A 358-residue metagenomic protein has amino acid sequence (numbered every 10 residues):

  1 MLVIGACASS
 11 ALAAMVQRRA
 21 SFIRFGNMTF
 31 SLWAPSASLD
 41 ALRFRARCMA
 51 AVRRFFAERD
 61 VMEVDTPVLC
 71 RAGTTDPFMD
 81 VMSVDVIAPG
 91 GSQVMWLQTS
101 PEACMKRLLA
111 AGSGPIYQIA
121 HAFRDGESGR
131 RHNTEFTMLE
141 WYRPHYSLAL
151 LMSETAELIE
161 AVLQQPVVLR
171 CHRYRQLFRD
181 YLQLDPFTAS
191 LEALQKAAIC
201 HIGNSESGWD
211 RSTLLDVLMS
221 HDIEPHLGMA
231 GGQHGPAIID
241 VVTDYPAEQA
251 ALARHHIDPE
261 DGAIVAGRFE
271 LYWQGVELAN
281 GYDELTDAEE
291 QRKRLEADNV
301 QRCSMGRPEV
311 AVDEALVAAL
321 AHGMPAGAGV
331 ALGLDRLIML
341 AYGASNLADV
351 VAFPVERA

Functional and structural regions predicted by a protein language model:
M1-I4, M15-V16, I23: Short hydrophobic transmembrane-like helices used for membrane targeting/insertion
S10-R18: Short alpha-helix boundary/capping segments
F22-D85: TRNA-binding/sensing appendages of the translation machinery
L32, P67-A72, P77-L108, Y117-P144 (+1 more regions): A translation/RNA-centric and nucleic-acid-associated enzymatic feature enriched in Class II aminoacyl-tRNA synthetases
R45, M49, R53, A57 (+5 more regions): Hydrophobic face of alpha-helices
Y146-V168, H172-A197: A conserved active-site cap/scaffold subdomain adjacent to cofactor or substrate pockets
